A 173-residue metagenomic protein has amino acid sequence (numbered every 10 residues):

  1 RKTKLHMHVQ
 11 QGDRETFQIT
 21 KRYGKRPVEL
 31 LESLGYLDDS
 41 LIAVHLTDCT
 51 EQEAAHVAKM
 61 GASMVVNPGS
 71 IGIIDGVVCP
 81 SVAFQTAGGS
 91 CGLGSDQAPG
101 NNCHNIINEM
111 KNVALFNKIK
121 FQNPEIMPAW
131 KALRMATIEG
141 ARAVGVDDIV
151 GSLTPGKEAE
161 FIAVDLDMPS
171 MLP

Functional and structural regions predicted by a protein language model:
R1-S63, D75-C91, D148: Histidine/acidic residue-rich metal-binding segments in metalloenzymes
V9, P68, D165-D167: Nucleotide-sugar donor-binding loop of glycosyltransferases
Q11, P68-G72, D96-P99: Short, acidic/turn-prone active-site loops that include or flank metal/cofactor- and phosphate-binding residues
D13, S170-P173: Short, solvent-exposed loop/turn segments at secondary-structure junctions
T16, L41-I42, P68-S70, A141: A generic structural signal for short
S33-S40, V82-S170: His/Asp/Glu-enriched, well-ordered alpha-helical/loop segment that forms or immediately abuts the divalent-metal
E51, G72-I73, N101, M171: Short glycine-rich, flexible loops that bind phosphorylated cofactors or substrates
